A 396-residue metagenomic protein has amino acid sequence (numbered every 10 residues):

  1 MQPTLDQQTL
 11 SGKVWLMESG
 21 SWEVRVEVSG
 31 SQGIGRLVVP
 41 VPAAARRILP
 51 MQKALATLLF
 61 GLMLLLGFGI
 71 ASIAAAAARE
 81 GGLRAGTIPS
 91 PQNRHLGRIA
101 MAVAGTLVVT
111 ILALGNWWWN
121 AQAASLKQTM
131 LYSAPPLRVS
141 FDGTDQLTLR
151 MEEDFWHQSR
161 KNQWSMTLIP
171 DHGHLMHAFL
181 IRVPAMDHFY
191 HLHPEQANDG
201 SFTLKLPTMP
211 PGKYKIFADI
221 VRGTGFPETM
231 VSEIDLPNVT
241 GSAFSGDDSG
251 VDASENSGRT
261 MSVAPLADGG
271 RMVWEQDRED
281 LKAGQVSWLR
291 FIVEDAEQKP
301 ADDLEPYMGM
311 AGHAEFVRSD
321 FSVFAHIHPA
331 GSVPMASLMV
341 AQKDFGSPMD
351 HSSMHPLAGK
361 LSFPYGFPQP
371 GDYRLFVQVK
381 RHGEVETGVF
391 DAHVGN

Functional and structural regions predicted by a protein language model:
M1-G81, I88-T106, T110-N396: N-terminal soluble domains immediately following signal/targeting peptides that reside in extracytoplasmic
